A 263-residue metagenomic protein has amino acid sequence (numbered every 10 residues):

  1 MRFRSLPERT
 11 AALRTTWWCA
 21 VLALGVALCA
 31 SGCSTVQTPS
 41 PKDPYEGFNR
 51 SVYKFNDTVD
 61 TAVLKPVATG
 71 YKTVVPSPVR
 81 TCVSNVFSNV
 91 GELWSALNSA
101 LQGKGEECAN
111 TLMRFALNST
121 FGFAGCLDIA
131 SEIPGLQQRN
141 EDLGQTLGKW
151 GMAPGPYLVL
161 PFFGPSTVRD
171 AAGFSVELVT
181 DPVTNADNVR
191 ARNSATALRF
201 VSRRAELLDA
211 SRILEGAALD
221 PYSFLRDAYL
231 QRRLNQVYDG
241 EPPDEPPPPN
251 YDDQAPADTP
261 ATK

Functional and structural regions predicted by a protein language model:
R2-V21: Bacterial N-terminal signal peptides that target proteins for export
C29-A30: Bacterial Sec-type N-terminal signal peptides, specifically the leucine/valine-rich hydrophobic h-region
Q37, Q145, K149-K263: A structured, mid-to-C-terminal "fold-capping" secondary-structure block
S40-Y71, S88: Post-signal peptide N-terminal segment of mature Sec-exported envelope proteins
A62, V67-P78, I133-G135, G144: Membrane interface segments of multi-pass transport proteins and intramembrane proteases
S84-V86: Beta-rich strand-turn-strand
N89-V168: Mid-length scaffold segments of soluble, non-membrane domains
